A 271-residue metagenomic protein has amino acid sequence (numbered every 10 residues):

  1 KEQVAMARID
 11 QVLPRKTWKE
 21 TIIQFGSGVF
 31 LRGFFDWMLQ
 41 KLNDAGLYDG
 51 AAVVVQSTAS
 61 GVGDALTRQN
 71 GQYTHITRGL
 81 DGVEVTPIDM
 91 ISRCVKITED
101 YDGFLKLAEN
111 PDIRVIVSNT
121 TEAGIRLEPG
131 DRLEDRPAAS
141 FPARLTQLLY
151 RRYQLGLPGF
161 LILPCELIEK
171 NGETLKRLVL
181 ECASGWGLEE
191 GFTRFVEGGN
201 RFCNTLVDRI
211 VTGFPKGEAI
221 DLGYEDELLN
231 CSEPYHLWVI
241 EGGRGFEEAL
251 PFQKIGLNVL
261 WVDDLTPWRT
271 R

Functional and structural regions predicted by a protein language model:
E2-R271: Substrate/ligand-engaging "lid" and interaction regions
